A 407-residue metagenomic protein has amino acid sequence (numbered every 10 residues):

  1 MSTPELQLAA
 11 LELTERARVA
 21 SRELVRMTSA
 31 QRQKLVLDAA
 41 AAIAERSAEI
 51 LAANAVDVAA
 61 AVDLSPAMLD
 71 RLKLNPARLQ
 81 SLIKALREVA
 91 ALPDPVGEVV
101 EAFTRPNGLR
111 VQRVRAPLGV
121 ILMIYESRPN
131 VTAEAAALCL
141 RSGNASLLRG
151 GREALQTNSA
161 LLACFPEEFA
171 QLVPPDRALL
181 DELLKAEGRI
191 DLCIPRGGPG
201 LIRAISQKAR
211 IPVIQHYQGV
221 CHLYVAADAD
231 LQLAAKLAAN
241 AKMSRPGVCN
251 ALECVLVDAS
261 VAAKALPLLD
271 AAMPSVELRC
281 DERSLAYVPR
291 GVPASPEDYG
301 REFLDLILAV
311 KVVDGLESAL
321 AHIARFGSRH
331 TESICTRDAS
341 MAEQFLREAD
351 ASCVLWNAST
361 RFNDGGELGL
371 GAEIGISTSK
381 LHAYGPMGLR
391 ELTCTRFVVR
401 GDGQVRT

Functional and structural regions predicted by a protein language model:
M1-V111, L138: N-terminal Rossmann-like NAD(P)+-binding subdomain of aldehyde/semialdehyde dehydrogenases
Q7, E45, E126-N130, E134-A145 (+3 more regions): ALDH superfamily catalytic-core signature
A20-R26, V255-V257, D305-D314, R329-I334: Short, well-ordered beta-strand elements within core beta-sheets of diverse protein domains
M27-Q33, E167-A170, P246-L252, E277-R283 (+3 more regions): Flexible, glycine/charged-enriched surface loops at secondary-structure junctions
K34, L316, A321-R406: C-terminal core of ALDH-fold dehydrogenases
A91, V99-Q232: Rossmann-like NAD(P) dinucleotide-binding subdomain of oxidoreductase/dehydrogenase enzymes
Y224-D228, V255-A259, V312-V313, C335-R337 (+1 more regions): Short beta-strand-to-turn element immediately C-terminal to the catalytic PLP-Schiff-base lysine in fold type I
